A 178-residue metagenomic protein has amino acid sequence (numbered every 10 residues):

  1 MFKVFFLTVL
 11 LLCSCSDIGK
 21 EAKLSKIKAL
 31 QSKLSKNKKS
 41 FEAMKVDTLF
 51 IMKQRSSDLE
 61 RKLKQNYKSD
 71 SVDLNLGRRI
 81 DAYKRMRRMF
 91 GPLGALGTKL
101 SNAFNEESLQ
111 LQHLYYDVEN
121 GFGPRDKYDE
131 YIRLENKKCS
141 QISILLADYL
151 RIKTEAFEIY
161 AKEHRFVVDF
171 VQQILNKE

Functional and structural regions predicted by a protein language model:
M1, R78-G94, R151, E158-F166: Hydrophobic transmembrane alpha-helix bundles
M1-T8: Sec-dependent signal peptide recognition, specifically the positively charged N-region followed immediately by
T8-L10, L34: Compositionally biased, low-hydrophobicity segments enriched in charged and small polar residues
L12-S14: C-terminal motif of bacterial Sec signal peptides marking the signal peptidase cleavage site
S16-R78: Immediate post-signal-peptide N-terminus of mature secreted/exported proteins
S25, S32, K36-K39, A43-V46 (+5 more regions): Heptad-repeat alpha-helical rod positions in long coiled-coil/spectrin-like domains
E60-S140: Charged heptad-repeat coiled-coil "stalk" segments of single-pass membrane proteins that scaffold or bridge
E119-E178: C-terminal amphipathic alpha-helix
